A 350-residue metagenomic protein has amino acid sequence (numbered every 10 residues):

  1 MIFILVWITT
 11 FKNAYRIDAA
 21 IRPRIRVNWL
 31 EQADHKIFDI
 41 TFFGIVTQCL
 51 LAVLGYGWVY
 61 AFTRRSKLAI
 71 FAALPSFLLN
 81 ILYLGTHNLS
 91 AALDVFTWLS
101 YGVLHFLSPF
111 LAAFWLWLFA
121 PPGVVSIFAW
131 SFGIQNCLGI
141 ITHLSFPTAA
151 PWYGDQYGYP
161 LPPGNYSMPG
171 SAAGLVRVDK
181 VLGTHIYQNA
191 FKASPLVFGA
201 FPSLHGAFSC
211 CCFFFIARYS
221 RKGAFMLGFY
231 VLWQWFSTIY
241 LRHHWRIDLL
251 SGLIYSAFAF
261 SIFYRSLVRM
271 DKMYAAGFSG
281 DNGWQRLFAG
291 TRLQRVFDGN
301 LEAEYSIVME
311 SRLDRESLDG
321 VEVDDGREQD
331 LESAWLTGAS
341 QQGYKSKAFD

Functional and structural regions predicted by a protein language model:
M1-L111: N-terminal transmembrane-helix/juxtamembrane module of multi-pass inner/ER membrane proteins
W7, F11, Y15, L138-H143 (+2 more regions): Alpha-helical transmembrane segments of multipass membrane proteins
N13, L74-L82, N136-I141, V231-Y240: Aromatic-anchored segments of alpha-helical transmembrane domains
A14, H105, F128, P147 (+2 more regions): Divalent metal-coordination and catalytic microenvironments
W58-R65, W115-G123, I216-Y219, I262-F263: Structural signal for the C-terminal ends of transmembrane alpha-helices and the immediately following loop
A69-I70, P109-F146, W152-G164: Interfacial segments of alpha-helical transmembrane regions
I141-Y219, G280-S333, T337-Q341: Membrane-interfacial catalytic/cofactor-binding modules of polytopic membrane enzymes
V181-D281: Membrane-embedded catalytic cores of phosphoryl/pyrophosphoryl-handling enzymes
